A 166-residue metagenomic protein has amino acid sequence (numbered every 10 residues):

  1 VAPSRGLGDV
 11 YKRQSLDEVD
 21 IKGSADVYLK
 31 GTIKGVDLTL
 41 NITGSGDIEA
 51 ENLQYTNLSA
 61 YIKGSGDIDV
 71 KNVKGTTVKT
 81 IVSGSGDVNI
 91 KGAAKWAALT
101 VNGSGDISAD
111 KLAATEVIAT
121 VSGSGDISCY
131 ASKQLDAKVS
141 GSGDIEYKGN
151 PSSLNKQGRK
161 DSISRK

Functional and structural regions predicted by a protein language model:
V1-Y11: Single conserved hydrophobic/aromatic residue that forms the stacking wall/gate of nucleotide- or nucleobase-binding
D9, S15-K166: Extended, compositionally simple hydrophobic/Ser/Thr-rich segments that build repetitive fibrous architectures
